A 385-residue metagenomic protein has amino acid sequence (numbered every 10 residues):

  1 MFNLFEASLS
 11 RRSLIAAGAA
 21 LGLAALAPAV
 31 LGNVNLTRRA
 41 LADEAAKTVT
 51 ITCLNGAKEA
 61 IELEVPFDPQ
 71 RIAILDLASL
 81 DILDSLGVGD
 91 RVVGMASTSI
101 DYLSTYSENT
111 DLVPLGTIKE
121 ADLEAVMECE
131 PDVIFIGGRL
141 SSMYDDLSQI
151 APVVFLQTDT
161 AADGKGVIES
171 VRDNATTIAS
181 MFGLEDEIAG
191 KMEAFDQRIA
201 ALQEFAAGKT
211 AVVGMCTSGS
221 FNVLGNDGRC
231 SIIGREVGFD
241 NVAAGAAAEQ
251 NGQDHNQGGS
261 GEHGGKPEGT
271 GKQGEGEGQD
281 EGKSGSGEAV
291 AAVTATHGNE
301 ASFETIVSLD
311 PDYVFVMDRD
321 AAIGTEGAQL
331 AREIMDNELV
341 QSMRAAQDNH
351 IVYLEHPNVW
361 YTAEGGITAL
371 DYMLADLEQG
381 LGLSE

Functional and structural regions predicted by a protein language model:
F2-A78, D186-C216, H263-P267, K272-G276 (+3 more regions): Bacterial Sec-exported substrate-binding components of ABC uptake systems
G56-E59, L115-D122, E249, V293-F303: Short helix-initiation/N-cap motifs at beta->coil->alpha
R71, S170-D173, S180, T305 (+1 more regions): Structured C-terminal subdomain patch of bacterial secreted/periplasmic proteins
R71-A125: A short, structured surface patch at a secondary-structure boundary
D101, D227-N256, G282-H297: Alpha-helical, coiled-coil/dimerization segments enriched in small aliphatic residues
E130-I136, D310-V314: Proline-aspartate-enriched helix->loop->beta-strand connector
M143-G219, G276-S284, H350, V359-E385: Extracytoplasmic substrate-binding proteins
D254-S286: Ser/Thr/Gly/Pro-rich low-complexity, disordered linker/stalk segments of secreted and cell-surface proteins
